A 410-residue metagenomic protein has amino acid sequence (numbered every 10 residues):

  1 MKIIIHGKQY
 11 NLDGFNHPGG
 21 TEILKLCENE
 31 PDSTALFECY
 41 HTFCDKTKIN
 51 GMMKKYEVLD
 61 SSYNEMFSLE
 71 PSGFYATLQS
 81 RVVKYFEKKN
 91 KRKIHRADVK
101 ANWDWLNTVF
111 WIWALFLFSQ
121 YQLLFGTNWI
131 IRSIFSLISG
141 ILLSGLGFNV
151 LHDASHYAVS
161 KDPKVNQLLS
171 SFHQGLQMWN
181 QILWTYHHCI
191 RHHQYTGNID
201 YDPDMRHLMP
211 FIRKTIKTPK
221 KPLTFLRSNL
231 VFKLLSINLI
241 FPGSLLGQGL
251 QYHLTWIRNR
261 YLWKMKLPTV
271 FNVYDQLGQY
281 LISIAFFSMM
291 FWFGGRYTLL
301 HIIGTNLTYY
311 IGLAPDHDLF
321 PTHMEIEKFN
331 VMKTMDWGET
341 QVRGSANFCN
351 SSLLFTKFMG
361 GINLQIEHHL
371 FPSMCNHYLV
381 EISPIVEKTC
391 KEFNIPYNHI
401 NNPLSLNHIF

Functional and structural regions predicted by a protein language model:
M1-K88: B-type heme-binding environments
G7, V82, H152, H192 (+2 more regions): Divalent metal-coordination and catalytic microenvironments
E38, M289-T298, L370-C375: Active-site rim elements
L69-S72, N90-K93, Q177-Q181: Short intracellular "coupling" helices and adjacent cytoplasmic loop segments at the cytosolic face of multi-pass
Q79, V83-W103: Membrane-interface, cytosolic juxtamembrane amphipathic helix immediately N-terminal to a transmembrane helix, enriched
R96-G147, Q174, W179, R227-G247 (+1 more regions): Alpha-helical bilayer-embedded segments of polytopic membrane proteins, i.e., transmembrane/intramembrane helices
I138-K266, T322-F410: Membrane-embedded catalytic scaffold of the fatty acid hydroxylase/desaturase
I302-A314, D318, V386-P396: C-terminal, active-site-flanking charged/polar segments
